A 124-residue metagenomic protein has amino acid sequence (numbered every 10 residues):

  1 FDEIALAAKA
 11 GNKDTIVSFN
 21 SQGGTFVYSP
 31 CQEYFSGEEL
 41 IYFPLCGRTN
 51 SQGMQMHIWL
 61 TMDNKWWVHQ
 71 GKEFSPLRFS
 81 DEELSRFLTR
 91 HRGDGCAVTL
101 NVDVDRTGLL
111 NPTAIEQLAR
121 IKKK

Functional and structural regions predicted by a protein language model:
F1-K124: Mature catalytic domains of secreted/periplasmic carbohydrate-active enzymes
